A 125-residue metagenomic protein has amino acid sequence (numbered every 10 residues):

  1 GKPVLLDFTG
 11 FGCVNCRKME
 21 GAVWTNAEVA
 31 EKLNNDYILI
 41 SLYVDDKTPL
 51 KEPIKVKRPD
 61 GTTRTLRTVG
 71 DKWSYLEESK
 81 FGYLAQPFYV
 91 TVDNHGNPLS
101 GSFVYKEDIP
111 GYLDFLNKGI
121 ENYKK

Functional and structural regions predicted by a protein language model:
G1-V4, L33, E78: A short beta-strand-turn-helix
G1-V4, T9-N15, A85: Short pre-active-site segment immediately N-terminal to redox-active cysteine/selenocysteine motifs in thiol-based
T9-G12, K18-D71: Thiol-based oxidoreductase modules, predominantly thioredoxin-like and allied folds used for disulfide exchange
G21-V29, R58-K125: Non-catalytic, surface beta->alpha helical segment in thiol-disulfide oxidoreductase systems
